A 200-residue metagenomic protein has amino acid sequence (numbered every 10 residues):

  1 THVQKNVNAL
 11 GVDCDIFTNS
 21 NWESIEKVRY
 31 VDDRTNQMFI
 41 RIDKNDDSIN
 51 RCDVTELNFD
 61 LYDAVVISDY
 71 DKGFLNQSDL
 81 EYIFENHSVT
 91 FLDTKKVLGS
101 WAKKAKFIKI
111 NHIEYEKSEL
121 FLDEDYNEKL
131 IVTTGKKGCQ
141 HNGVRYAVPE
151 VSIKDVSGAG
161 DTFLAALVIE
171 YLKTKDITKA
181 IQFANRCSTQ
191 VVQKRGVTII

Functional and structural regions predicted by a protein language model:
T1-V66, Q77: Conserved N-terminal subdomain of the carbohydrate kinase-like
V7, V28, V65-S68, N111 (+2 more regions): Conserved structural-core and active-site-/substrate-pathway-adjacent residues in large, well-folded domains of enzymes
I16-N19, F91-T94, K109-I110: Short internal beta-strands
V31, A105-I113: Non-cysteine beta-strand/loop elements that form the S-adenosyl-L-methionine
R41-D43, A64-S68, F91, K109 (+1 more regions): Structural motif
K44, I110, A147-E150: Active-site donor-binding loop signature of nucleotide-sugar glycosyltransferases
L61, S78-K104, K117-I200: Conserved phosphate-binding/catalytic region of the ribokinase-like
Y70-L75: Glycine-rich phosphate-binding loops at beta-strand->alpha-helix junctions
